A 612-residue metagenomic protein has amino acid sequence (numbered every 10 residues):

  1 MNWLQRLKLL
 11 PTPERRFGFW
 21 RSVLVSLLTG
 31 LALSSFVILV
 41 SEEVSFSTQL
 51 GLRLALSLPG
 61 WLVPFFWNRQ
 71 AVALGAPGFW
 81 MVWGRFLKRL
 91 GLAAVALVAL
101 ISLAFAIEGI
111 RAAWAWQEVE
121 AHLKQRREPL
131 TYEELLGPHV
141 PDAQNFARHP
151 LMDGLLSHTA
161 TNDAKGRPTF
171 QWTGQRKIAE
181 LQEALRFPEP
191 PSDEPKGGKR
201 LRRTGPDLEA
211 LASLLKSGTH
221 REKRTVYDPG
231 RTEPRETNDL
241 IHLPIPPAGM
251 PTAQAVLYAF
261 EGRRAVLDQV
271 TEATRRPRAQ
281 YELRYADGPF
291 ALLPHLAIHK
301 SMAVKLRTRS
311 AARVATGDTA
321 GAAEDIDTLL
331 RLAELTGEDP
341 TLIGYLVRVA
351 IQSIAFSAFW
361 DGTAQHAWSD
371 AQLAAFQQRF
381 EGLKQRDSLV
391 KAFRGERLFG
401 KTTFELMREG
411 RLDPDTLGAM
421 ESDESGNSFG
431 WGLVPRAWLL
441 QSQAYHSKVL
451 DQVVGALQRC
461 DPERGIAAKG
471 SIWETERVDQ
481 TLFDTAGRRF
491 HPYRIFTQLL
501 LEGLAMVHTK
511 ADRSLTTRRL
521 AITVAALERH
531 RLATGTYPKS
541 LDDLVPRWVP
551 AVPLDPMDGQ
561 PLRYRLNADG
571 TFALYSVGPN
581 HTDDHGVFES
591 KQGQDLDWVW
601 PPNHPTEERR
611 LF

Functional and structural regions predicted by a protein language model:
N2-F612: Short acidic linear motifs
